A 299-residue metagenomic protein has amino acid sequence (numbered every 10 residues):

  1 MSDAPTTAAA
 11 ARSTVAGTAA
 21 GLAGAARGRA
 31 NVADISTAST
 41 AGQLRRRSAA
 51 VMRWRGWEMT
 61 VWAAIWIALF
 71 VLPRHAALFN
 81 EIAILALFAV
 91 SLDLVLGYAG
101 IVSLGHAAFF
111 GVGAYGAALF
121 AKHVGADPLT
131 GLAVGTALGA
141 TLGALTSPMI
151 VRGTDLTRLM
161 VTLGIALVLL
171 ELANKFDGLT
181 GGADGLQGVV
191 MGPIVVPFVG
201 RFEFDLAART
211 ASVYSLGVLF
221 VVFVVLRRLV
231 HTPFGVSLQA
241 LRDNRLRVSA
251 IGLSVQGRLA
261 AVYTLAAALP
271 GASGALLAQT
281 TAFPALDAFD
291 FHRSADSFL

Functional and structural regions predicted by a protein language model:
S2-L299: Transmembrane alpha-helices and adjacent helix-loop boundaries
